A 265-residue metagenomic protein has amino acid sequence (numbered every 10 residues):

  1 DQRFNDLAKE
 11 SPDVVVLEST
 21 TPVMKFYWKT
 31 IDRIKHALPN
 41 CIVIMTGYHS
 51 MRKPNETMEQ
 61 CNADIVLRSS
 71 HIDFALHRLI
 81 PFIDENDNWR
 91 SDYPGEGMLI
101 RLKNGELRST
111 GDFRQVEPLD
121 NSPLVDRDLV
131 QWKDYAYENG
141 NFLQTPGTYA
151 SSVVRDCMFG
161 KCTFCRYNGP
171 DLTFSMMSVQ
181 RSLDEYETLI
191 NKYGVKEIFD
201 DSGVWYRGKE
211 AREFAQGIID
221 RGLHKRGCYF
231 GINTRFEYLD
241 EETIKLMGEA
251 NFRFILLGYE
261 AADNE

Functional and structural regions predicted by a protein language model:
D1-Q115: Glycine-rich beta-alpha loop elements in corrinoid/cobalamin-binding modules across cobalamin-dependent enzymes
D6, E56-Q60, N121, F164 (+1 more regions): Well-formed, non-transmembrane alpha-helical positions, independent of function
S11, N62, P94, P118 (+3 more regions): Short loop/turn motifs at secondary-structure junctions
P22-K25, M51-R52, F74, E117 (+4 more regions): Short alpha-helical
D32, N55, D120, S151 (+1 more regions): Active-site phosphate/pyrophosphate- and oxyanion-stabilizing loops and adjacent acidic/basic residues in soluble
V116-V125: Short, surface-exposed linear segments at secondary-structure transitions and domain or protein termini
V125-E265: Radical SAM [4Fe-4S] cluster-binding motif and immediate context
